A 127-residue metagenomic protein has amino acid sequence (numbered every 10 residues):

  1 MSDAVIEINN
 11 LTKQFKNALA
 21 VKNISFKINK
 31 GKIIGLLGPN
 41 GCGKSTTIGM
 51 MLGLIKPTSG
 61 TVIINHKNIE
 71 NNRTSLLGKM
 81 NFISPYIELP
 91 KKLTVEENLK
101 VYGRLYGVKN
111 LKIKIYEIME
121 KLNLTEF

Functional and structural regions predicted by a protein language model:
A18-L19, T74: Short coil-to-beta microelement around the adenine-binding A-loop and adjacent beta1/P-loop entry of ABC ATPase
I34-L36, I48: Short hydrophobic beta-strand immediately N-terminal to the Walker A/P-loop
P39-G43: Walker A (P-loop) phosphate-binding loop of ABC-type ATPase nucleotide-binding domains
L52: Helix-to-loop junction immediately C-terminal to a conserved catalytic motif
G60-N71, S75-L76: Conserved ABC transporter NBD signature motif
K100, R104-G107, L111-F127: Conserved ABC ATPase "signature" region
